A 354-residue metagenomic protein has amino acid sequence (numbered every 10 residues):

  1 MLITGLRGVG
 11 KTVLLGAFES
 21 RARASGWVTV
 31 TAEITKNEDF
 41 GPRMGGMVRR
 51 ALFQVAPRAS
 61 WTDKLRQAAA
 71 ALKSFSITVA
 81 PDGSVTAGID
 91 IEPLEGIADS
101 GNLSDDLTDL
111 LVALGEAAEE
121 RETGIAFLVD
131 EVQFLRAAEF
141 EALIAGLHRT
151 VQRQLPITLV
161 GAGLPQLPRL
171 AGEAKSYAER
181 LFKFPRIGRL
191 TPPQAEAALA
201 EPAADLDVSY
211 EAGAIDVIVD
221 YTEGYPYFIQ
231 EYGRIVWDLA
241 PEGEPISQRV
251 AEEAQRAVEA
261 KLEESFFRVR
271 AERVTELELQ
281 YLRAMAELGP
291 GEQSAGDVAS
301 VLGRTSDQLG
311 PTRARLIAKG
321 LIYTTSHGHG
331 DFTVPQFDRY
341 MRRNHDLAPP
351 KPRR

Functional and structural regions predicted by a protein language model:
M1-F127, L155-I157: P-loop NTPase nucleotide-binding core
R21, G146, I235, R315-A318: Alpha-helical DNA-recognition elements
E119-V129, Q133-A142, G146-S176: Sensor-1/coupling segment of RecA-like P-loop NTPase cores
A138, L302-K319, H327: Short amphipathic alpha-helical interaction segments
L167-D220, Y232, P241-P245: Helix-loop-helix "sensor" segment of P-loop NTPases
G224, Q230-S306: Winged-helix-like regulatory helical subdomains adjacent to P-loop NTPase cores
T325-D331, P335-Q336: Short, Lys/Arg-rich nucleic-acid/phosphate-binding segment
P335-R354: Short, amphipathic alpha-helical interaction segments positioned at domain boundaries
